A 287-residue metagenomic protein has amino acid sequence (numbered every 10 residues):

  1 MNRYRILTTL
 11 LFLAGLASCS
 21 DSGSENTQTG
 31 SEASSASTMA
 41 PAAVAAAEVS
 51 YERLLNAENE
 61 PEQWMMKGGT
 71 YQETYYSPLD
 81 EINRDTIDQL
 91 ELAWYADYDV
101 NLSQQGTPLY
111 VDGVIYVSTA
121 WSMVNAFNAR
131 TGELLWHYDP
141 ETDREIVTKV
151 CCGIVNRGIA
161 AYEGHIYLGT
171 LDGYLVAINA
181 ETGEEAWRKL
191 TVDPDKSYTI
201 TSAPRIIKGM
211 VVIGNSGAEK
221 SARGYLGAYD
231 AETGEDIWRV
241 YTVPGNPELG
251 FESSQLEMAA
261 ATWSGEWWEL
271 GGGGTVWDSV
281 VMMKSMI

Functional and structural regions predicted by a protein language model:
M1-L7: Bacterial N-terminal signal peptides that target proteins for export
G15-S18: C-terminal motif of bacterial Sec signal peptides marking the signal peptidase cleavage site
S20-P41: Short, low-complexity, disordered segments immediately C-terminal to signal peptides in bacterial exported proteins
A36-Y98, E133-T148, E184-D193, E235-V243 (+1 more regions): Aromatic (tryptophan-biased) beta-strands that constitute blades/sheets of beta-rich domains
W64-G68, S103-M123, T148-Y174, T199-R223 (+2 more regions): Repeat-blade elements of multi-bladed beta-propeller folds
I82-D85, F127, I178-N179, Y229: Hydrophobic/aromatic beta-strand positions that recur at structurally equivalent sites within the blades
D88, V111, R130, L171 (+3 more regions): Short, ordered coil/turn segments that flank beta-strands lining enzyme active or ligand-binding pockets
I178, T182-G183, G224-E235: Beta-propeller blade signature
